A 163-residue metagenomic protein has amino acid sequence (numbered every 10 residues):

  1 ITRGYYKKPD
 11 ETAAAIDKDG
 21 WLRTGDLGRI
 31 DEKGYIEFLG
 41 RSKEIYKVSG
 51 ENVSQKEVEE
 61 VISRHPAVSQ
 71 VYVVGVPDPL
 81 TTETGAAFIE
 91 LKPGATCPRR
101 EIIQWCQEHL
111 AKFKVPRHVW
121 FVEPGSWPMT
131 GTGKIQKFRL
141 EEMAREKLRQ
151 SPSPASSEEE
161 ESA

Functional and structural regions predicted by a protein language model:
R3-G4, P9-A14, D19, G25-K114 (+2 more regions): AMP-binding/adenylate-forming catalytic core of the ANL superfamily
R100-E101, H118, E146, Q150: Positively charged, low-complexity intrinsically disordered regions
A111-T132, P154, E158-E160: AMP-binding/adenylate-forming catalytic domain of the ANL superfamily
E141-A163: Acidic/polar alpha-helix N-cap and adjacent early helical turns within long charge-rich amphipathic helices/linkers
